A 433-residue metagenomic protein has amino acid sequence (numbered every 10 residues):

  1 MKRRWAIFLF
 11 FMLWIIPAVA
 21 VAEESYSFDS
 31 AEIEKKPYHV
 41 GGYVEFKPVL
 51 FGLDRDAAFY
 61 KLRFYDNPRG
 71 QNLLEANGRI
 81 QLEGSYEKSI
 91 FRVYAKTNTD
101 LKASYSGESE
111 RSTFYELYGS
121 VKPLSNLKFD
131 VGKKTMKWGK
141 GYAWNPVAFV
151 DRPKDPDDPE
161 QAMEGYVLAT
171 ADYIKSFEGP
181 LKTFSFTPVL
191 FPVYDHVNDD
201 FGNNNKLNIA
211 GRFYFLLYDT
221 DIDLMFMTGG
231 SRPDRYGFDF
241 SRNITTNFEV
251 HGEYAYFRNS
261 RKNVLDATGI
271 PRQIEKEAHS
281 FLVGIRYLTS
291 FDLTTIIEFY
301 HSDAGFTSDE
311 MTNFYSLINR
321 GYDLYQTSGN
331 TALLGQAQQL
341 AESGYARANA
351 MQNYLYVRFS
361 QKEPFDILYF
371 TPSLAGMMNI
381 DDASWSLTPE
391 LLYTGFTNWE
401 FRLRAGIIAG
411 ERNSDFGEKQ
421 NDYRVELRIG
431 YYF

Functional and structural regions predicted by a protein language model:
A22-F129, L391, E400-R404, Q420-G430: Beta-barrel outer-membrane channel/assembly domains of diderm bacteria
G42-V44, A95, V131, A171 (+11 more regions): Membrane-embedded beta-strand positions of outer-membrane beta-barrel proteins
F46-G52, K88-I90, T99-A103, T135-K137 (+10 more regions): Transmembrane beta-strands of outer-membrane beta-barrel pores
N72-G78, E110-Y115, M163-V167, N205-I209 (+5 more regions): Residues that define the transmembrane beta-barrel architecture of outer-membrane proteins
G78-F191, F215, G410: Outer membrane beta-barrel
S89-A95, N126-F129, E178-F184, L217-L224 (+4 more regions): Repeated loop/turn-to-beta-strand initiation elements of outer-membrane beta-barrel proteins
A171, L355-F359, Q420-F433: Outer-membrane beta-barrel "beta-signal"
E249-D366, L374-G376, F416-E418: Extracellular/periplasmic loop regions
